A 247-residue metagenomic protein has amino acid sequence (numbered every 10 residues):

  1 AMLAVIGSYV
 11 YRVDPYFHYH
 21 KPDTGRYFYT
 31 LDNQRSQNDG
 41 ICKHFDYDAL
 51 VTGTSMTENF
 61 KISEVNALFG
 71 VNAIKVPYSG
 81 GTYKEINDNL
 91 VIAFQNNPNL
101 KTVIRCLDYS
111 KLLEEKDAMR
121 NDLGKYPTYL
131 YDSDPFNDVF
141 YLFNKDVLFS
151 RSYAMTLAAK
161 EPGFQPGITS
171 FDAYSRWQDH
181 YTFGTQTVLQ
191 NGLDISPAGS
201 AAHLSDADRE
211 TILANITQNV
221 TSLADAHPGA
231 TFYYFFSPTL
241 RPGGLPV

Functional and structural regions predicted by a protein language model:
A1-V10: Hydrophobic membrane-insertion alpha-helices, especially the h-region of bacterial N-terminal signal peptides
V10-Q34: Alpha-helical transmembrane signal-anchor/signal-peptide segments
G25-T30, V51, S79-T82, R209-I212: Short, flexible loop segments at the rims of nucleotide/cofactor-binding pockets, characterized by
Y27-V51: Short extracytoplasmic
D32-N38, I86-Q95, Q218: Short alpha-helical segments and helix-capping/turn motifs at coil-helix boundaries
D46-Y141: Membrane-embedded segments
C106-L107, K116, R120-T231: Secreted/periplasmic serine-hydrolase-like ester/acetyl group-modifying domain
S222-A224, G229, Y233-V247: Extended hydrophobic/aromatic segments used for targeting, binding, or gating
